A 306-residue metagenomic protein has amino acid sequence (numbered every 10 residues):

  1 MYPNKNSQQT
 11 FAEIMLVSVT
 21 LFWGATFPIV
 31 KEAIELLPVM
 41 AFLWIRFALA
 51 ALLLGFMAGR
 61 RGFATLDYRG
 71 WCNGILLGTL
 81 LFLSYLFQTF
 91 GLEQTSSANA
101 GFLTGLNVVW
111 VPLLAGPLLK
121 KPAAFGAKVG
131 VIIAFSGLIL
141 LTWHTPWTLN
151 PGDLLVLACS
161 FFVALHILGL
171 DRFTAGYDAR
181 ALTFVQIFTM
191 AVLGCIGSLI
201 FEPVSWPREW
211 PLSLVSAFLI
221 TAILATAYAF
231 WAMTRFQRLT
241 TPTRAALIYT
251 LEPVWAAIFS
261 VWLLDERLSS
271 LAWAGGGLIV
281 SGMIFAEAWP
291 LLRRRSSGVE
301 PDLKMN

Functional and structural regions predicted by a protein language model:
M1-A41, T79, F87, T145-R172 (+2 more regions): Glycine-/small-residue-enriched transmembrane alpha-helix faces in small-molecule transporters and effluxers
Y2-K5, F47, L214-S216, T250-N306: C-terminal-most transmembrane helix of multi-pass membrane proteins
T10-M15, A41-F56, L76, G126-I133 (+4 more regions): Hydrophobic alpha-helical transmembrane segments of multi-pass integral membrane proteins, especially transporters
L21-G24, P28, G55, G78 (+10 more regions): Hydrophobic/small/kink-forming positions within alpha-helical transmembrane segments of polytopic membrane proteins
F22, T26-F27, G55-T104, L140 (+1 more regions): Specific transmembrane alpha-helical segments of multi-pass solute transporters/efflux pumps, especially DMT/EamA
L43-I45, L86, A100-L106, L170-V192 (+1 more regions): Helix-helix packing/entry segments at the starts of transmembrane helices
L53-G62, N107-V129, V254-A274: C-terminal transmembrane-helix exit sites in multi-pass transporters
L54, I75, A123-W143, C159-V163 (+2 more regions): Hydrophobic transmembrane alpha-helices of multi-pass small-molecule transport proteins
